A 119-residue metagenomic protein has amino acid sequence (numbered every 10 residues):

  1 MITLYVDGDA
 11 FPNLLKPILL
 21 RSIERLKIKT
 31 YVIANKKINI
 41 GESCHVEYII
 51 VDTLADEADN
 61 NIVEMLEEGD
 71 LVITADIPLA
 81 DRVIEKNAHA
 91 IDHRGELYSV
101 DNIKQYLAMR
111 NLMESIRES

Functional and structural regions predicted by a protein language model:
I2-S119: Nuclease catalytic cores that cleave nucleic-acid phosphodiester bonds, predominantly acidic two-metal-ion
